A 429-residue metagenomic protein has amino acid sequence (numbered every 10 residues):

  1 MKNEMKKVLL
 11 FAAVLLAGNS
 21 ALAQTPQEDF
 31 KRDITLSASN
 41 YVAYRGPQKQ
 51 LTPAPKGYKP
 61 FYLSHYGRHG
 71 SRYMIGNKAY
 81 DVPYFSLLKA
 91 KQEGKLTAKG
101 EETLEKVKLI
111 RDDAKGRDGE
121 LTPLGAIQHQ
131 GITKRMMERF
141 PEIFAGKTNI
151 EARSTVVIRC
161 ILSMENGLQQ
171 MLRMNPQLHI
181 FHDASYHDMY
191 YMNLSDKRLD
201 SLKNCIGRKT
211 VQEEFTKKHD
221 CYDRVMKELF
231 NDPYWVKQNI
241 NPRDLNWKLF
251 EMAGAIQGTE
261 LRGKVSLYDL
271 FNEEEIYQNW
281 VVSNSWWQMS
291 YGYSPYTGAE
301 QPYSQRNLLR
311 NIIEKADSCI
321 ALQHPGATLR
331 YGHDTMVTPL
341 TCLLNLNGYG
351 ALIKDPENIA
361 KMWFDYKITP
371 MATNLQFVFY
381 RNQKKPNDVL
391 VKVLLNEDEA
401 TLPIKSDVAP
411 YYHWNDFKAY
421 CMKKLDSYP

Functional and structural regions predicted by a protein language model:
M1-P26: Bacterial Sec-dependent N-terminal signal peptides
Q24-E151, T155-T328, G332-P429: Signature for phosphate-centric chemistry
